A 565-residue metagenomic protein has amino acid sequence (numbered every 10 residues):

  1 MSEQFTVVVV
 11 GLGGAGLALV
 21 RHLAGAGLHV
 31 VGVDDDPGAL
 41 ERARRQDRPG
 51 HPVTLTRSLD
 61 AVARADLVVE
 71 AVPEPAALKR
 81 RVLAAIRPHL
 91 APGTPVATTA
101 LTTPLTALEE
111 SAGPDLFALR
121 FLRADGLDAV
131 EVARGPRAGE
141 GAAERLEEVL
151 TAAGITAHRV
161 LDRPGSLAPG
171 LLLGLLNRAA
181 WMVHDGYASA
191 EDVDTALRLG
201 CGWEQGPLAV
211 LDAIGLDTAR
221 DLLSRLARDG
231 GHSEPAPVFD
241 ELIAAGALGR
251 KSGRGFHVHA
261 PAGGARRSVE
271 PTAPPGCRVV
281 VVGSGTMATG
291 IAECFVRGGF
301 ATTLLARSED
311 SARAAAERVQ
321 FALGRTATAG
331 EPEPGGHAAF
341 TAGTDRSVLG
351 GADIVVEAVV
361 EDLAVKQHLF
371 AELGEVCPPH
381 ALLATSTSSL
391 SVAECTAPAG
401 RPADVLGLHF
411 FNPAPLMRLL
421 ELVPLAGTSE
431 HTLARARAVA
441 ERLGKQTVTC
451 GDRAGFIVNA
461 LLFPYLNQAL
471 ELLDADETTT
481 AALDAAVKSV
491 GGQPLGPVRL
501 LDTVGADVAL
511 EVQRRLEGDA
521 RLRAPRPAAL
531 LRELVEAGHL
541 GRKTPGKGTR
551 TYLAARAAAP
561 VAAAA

Functional and structural regions predicted by a protein language model:
S2-L28, V33-D35, G141-E147, T151-R163 (+8 more regions): NAD(P)-dependent Rossmann-like dehydrogenase/reductase catalytic/cofactor-binding core
Q4, P95-L161, P169, L382-G451 (+1 more regions): Rossmann-fold dinucleotide-binding core
V7, P52-L67, R145-G154, V160-G165 (+5 more regions): Amphipathic alpha-helical segments at domain termini/boundaries
V10, V33, T56, A71 (+12 more regions): Structural motif
D35-G38, R48-P95, R307-S311, G324-L382 (+1 more regions): Rossmann-like NAD(P)-binding element
A43-R44, A315-A316: Conserved SAM-binding loop
H337-G343, I354-V355, V359-F456, L461-N467 (+5 more regions): C-terminal structured domain segments across diverse proteins
